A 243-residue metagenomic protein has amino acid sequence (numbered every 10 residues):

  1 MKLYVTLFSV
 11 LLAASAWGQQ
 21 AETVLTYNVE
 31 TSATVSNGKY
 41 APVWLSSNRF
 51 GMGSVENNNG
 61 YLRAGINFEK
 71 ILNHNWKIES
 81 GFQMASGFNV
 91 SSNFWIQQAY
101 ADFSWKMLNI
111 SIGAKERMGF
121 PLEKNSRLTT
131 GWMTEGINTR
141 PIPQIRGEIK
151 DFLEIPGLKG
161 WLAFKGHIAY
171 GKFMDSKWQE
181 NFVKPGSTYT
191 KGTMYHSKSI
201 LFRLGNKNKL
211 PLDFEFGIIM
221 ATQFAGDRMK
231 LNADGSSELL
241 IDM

Functional and structural regions predicted by a protein language model:
M1-E22: Bacterial Sec-dependent N-terminal signal peptides
Q19-L62, L72-F82, G166-Y170: Transmembrane beta-strand segments of Gram-negative outer membrane beta-barrel proteins
Q19-T26, E69-I78, S104-M107, L153-G166 (+1 more regions): Short loop/turn motifs that connect adjacent beta-strands in outer-membrane beta-barrel proteins
L25-G38, S80-S86, F103, I110-E116 (+2 more regions): Transmembrane beta-barrel strands of outer-membrane/channel proteins
K39-S46, S91-W95, L122-T130, K159 (+2 more regions): Outer-membrane beta-barrel translocator domains and adjoining extracellular loop/strand segments of Gram-negative
R49-M52, Q83-G87, T129-E135, V183-T188: Extracellular loop and loop/strand-boundary signature of outer-membrane beta-barrel proteins
V55-A64, N93-Q97, T139-E148, G192-K198: Residues that define the transmembrane beta-barrel architecture of outer-membrane proteins
L62-K70, A99-F103, I112, I145-D151 (+1 more regions): Residues on the lipid-exposed face of transmembrane beta-strands in outer-membrane beta-barrel proteins
